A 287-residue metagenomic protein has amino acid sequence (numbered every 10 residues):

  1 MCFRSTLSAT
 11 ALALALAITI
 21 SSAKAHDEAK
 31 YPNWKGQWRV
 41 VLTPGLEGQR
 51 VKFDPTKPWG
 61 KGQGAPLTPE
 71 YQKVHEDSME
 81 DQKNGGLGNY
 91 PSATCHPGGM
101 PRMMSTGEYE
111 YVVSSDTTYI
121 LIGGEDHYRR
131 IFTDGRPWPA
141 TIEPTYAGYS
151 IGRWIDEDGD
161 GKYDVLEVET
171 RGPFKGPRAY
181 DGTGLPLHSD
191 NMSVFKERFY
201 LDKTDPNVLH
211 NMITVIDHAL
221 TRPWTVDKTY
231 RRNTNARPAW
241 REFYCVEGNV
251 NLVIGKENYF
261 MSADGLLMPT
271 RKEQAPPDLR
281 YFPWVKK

Functional and structural regions predicted by a protein language model:
M1-A11: Bacterial N-terminal signal peptides that target proteins for export
T6, S21-A23: Compositionally biased, intrinsically disordered low-complexity segments
A9-T19: Bacterial N-terminal signal peptides
A23-K287: PEST-like low-complexity, intrinsically disordered acidic/proline/serine-rich tracts that flank trafficking/processing
